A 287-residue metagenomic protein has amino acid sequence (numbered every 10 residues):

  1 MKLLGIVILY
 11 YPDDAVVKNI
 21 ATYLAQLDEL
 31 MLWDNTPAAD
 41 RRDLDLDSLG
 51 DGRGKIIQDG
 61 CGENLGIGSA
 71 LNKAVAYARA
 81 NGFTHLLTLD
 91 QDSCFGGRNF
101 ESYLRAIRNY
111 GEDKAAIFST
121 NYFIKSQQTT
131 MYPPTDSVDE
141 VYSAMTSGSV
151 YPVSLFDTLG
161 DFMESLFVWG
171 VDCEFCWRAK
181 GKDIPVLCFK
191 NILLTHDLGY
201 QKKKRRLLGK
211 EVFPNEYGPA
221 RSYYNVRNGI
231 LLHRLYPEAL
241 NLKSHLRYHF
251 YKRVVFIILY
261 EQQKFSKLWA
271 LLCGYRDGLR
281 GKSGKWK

Functional and structural regions predicted by a protein language model:
V7-Q26: Short, well-formed alpha-helical segments that are part of the catalytic scaffolds of diverse glycosyltransferases
I20-G60: Acidic donor-binding segment of Leloir-type glycosyltransferases
C61-A78: Glycine-rich, basic loop-to-helix element that forms the pyrophosphate-binding segment of sugar-nucleotide handling
F83-C94: Short beta-strand-to-loop acidic/aromatic patch adjacent to the donor-nucleotide binding site
G96-T130: Conserved donor NDP-sugar-binding/catalytic core segment of glycosyltransferases
P134-Y151, F213-Y217: A recurrent flexible, glycine/aromatic-enriched loop bordering the glycosyltransferase active site that acts as
L155, L159, S165-L198: A short, conserved alpha-helix in the catalytic core of glycosyltransferases
R234-K287: Non-catalytic, C-terminal membrane-associated alpha-helical segments of glycosyltransferases
